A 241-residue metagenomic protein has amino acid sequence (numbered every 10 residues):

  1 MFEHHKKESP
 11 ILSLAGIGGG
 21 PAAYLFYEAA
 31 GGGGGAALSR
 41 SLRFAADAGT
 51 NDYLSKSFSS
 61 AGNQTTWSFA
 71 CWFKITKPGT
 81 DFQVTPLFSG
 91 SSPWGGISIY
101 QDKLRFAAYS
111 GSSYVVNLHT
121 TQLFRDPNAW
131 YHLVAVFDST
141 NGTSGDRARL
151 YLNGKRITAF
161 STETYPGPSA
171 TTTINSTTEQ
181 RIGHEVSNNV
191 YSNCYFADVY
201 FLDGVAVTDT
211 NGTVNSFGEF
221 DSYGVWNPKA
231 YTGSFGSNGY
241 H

Functional and structural regions predicted by a protein language model:
F2-P10, G16-A23, A29-R40, D47-T50 (+4 more regions): Extended recognition patches within non-cytosolic domains
G18-T65, D102-K103, S110-V115, S176-E179: Low-complexity, glycine/proline/serine-rich flexible segments
G49-A107, N141-S144, D209-T210: Extracellular glycan-recognition modules
K56-S59, H119-F124, S169-T171: Beta-strand-rich interaction surfaces with strong enrichment in secreted/lumenal proteins
F69-K77, L133-A135, I182, F196-Y200: Short hydrophobic/aromatic patches on beta-strands that form ligand-binding or substrate-lining surfaces
C71, N128-S139, L150: Short tryptophan-centered beta-strand motifs in secreted/extracellular beta-sheet-rich domains of glycan-recognition
A107-H132: Short, aromatic/His-centered strand-loop micro-motif at the edge of beta-sheets
T173-F196: Extracellular glycan-interaction patches encoded by glycine-rich segments
